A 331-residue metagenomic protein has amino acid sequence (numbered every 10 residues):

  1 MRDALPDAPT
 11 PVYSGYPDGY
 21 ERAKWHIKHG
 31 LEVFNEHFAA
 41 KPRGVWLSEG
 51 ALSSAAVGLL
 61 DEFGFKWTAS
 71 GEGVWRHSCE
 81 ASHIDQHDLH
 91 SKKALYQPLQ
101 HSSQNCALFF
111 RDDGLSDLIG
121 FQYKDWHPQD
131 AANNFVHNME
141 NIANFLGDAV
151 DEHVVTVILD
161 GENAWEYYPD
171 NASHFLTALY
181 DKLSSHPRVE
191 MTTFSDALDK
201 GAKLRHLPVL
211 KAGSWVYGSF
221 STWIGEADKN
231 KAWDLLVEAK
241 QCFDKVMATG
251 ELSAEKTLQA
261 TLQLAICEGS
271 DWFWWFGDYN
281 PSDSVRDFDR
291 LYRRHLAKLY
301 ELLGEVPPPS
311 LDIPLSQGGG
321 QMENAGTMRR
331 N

Functional and structural regions predicted by a protein language model:
M1-P6, S53: Aromatic-lined carbohydrate-binding surfaces of glycoside hydrolases
A4-K28, D61-H101: Acidic, His- and aromatic-enriched active-site or binding-groove loops in soluble protein domains that engage sugars
Y13-G15, E36, E80, W126 (+1 more regions): A generic short-segment signal for beta-strand/edge and adjacent turn/coil regions
Y20-L47, E140-I158: CE4/NodB-like, metal-dependent polysaccharide N-deacetylase domain that modifies extracellular/periplasmic N-acetylated
H26, S48, L52, K256-T257 (+1 more regions): Secondary-structure capping and boundary motifs in well-ordered enzyme cores
G30-I84, V150, N163-L183: Catalytic domains of cell-wall/extracellular-matrix polysaccharide-remodeling enzymes, centered on de-N-acetylation
I84-I119, Y123-N331: Active-site and substrate-binding clefts of carbohydrate-active enzymes
